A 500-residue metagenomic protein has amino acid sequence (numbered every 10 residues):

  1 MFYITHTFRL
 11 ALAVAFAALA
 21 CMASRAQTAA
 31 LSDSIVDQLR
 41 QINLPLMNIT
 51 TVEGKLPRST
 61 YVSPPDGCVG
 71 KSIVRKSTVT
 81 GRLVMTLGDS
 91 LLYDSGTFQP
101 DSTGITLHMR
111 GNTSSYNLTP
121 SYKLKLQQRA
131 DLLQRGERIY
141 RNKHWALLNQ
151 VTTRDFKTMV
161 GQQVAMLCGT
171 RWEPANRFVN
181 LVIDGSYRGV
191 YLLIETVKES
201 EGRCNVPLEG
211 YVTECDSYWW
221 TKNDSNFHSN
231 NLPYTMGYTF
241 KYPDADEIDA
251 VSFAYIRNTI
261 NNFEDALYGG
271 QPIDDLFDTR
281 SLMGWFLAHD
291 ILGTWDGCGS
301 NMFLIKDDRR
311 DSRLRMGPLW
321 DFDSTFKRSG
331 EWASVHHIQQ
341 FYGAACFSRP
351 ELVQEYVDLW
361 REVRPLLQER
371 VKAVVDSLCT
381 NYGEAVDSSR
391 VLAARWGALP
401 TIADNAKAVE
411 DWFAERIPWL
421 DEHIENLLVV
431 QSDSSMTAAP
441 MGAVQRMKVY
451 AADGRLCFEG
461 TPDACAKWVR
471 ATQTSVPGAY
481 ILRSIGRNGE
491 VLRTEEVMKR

Functional and structural regions predicted by a protein language model:
A11-A20: Bacterial N-terminal signal peptides
Q27-F156, V160: Conserved NTP-binding catalytic cores of kinases and kinase-like/nucleotidyltransferase enzymes across multiple kinase
S34, S90, S95, S102 (+6 more regions): Coil residues (strongly favoring Ser/Thr
V36-D37, N43-P45, K55-P57, T113 (+2 more regions): Middle-to-C-terminal accessory/interaction subdomains
K125-D131, Y140-T152, T170-P174, S186-L287: Internal "kinase-insert"/substrate-recognition segments embedded within catalytic cores of ATP-dependent enzymes
E422-R446, R500: Residue-level detector of functionally pivotal "anchor" positions at catalytic/ligand-binding pockets or at interdomain
T437-A438, A464, S475-R500: C-terminal tail/sorting-segment detector
Y450-C457, Y480: Short, glycine-anchored, charge-dense loop/turn motifs used at functional sites
